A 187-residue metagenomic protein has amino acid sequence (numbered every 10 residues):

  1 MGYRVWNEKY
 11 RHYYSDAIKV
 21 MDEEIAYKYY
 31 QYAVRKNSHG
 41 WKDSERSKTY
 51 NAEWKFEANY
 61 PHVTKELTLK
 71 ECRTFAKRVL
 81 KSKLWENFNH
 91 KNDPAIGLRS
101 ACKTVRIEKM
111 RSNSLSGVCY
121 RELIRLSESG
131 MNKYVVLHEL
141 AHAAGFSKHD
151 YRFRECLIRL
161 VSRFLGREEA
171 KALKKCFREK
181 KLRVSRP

Functional and structural regions predicted by a protein language model:
M1-Y134, A143-P187: Active-site-proximal or metal-binding-adjacent scaffold patches in catalytic folds
E139: Walker B catalytic acidic pair
